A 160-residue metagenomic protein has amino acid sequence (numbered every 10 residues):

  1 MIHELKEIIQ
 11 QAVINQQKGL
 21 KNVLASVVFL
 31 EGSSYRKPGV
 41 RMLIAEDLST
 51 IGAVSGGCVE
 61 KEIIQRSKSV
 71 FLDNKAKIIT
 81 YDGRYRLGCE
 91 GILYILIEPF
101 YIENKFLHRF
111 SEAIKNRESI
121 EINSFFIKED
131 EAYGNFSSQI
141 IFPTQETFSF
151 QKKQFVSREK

Functional and structural regions predicted by a protein language model:
M1-K160: Segments forming oxygen-rich coordination pockets for charged ligands
